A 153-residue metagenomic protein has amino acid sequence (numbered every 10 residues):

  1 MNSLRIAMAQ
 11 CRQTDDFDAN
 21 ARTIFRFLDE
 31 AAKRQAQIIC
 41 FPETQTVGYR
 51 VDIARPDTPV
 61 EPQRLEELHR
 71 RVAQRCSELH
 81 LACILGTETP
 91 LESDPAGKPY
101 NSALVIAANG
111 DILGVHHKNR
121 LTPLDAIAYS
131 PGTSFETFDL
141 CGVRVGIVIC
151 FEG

Functional and structural regions predicted by a protein language model:
M1-A7: Extreme N-terminal starter segment of soluble prokaryotic enzymes
M8, F41, C150: Generic enzyme active-site microenvironment
A9, E61, V148: Glycine- and other small-residue-rich loops at beta-strand/loop junctions that grip anionic moieties
Q10-D15: Short polar catalytic/cofactor-binding loops
F17, F25-A108: Cys-nucleophile CN-hydrolase/nitrilase-fold catalytic domain and related Cys-dependent amidase chemistry that acts on
L91-G153: Active-site catalytic loop in hydrolytic enzyme cores
